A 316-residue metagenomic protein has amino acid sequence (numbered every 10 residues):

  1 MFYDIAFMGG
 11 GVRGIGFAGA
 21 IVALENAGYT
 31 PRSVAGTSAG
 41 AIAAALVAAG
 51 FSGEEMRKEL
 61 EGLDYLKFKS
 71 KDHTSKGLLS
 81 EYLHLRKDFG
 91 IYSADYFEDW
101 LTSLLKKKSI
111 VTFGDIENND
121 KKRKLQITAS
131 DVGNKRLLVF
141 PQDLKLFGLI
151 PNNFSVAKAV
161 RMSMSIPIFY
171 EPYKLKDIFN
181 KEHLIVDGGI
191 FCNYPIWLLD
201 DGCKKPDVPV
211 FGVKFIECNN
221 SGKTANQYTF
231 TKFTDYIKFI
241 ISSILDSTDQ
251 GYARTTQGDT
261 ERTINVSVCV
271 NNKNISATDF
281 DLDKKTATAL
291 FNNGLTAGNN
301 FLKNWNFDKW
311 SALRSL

Functional and structural regions predicted by a protein language model:
M1-T37, A45-L316: Patatin-like phospholipase
